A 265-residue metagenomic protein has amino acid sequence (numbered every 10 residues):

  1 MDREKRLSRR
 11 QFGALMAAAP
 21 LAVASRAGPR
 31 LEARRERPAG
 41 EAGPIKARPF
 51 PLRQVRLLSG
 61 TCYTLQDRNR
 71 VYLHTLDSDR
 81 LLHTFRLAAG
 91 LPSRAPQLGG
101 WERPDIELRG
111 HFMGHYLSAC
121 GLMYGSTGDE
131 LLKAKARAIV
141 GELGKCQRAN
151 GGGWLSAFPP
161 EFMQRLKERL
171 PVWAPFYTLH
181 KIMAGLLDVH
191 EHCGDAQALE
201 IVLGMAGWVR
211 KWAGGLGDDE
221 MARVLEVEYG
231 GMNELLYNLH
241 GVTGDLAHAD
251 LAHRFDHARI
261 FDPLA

Functional and structural regions predicted by a protein language model:
D2-A19: N-terminal secretory signal peptides and thylakoid transit peptides that target proteins across membranes
R26-A265: Glycan-recognition and catalytic cores of secretory/periplasmic carbohydrate-active enzymes
